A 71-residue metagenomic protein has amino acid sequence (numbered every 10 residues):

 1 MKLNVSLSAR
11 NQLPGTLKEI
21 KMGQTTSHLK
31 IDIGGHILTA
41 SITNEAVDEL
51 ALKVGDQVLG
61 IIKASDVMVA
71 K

Functional and structural regions predicted by a protein language model:
M1-K71: Non-catalytic connector elements of ABC transporters
